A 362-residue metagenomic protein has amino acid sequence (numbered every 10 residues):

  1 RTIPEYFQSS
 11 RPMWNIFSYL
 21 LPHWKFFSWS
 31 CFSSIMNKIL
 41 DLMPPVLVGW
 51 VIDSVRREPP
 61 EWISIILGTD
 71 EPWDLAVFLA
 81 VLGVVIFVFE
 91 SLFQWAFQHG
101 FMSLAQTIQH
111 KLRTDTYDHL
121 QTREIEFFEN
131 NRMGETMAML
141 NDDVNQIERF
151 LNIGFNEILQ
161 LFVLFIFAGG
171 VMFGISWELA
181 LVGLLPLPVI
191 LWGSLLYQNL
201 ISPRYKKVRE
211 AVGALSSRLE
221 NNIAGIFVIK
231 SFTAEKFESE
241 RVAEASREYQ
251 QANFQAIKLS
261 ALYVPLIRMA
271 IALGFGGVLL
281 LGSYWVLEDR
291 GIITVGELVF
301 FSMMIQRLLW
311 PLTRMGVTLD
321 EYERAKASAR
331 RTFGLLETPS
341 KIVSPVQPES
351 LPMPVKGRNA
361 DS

Functional and structural regions predicted by a protein language model:
L21, F93, F97, A105 (+4 more regions): Hydrophobic alpha-helical transmembrane segments of ABC transporter permease domains
F27-L92, F173-E178, L280, D289-V295: Transmembrane helix-loop-helix hairpins at lipid-water interfaces of multipass membrane proteins, especially the type-1
F27-M36, N156-K207, L280-I293, W310: Transmembrane helices of ABC transporter permease
G83-E90, Q94, L187-L191, S260-G274 (+1 more regions): Hydrophobic alpha-helical segments in the permease module
N131-G134, K207-Q255, Q347: Loop segments that connect adjacent transmembrane helices in multi-pass transporters
A211, A234, K258, I267 (+3 more regions): Cytosolic ends of transmembrane helices, especially the final helix of ABC transmembrane type-1 domains
L336-S362: Primarily ABC-family ATPase nucleotide-binding module
